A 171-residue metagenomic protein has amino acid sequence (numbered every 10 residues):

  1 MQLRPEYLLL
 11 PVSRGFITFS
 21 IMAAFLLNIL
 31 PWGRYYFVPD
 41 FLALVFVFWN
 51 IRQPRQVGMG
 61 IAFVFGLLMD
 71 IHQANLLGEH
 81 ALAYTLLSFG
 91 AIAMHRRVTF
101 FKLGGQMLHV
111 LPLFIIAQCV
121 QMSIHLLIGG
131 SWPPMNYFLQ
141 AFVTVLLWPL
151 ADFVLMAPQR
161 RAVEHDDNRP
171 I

Functional and structural regions predicted by a protein language model:
M1-I171: Terminal, non-globular segments
